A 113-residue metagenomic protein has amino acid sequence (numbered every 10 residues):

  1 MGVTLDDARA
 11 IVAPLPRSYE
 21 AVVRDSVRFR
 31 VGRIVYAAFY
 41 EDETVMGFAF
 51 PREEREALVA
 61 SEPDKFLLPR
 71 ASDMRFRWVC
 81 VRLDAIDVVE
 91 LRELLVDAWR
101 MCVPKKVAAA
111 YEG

Functional and structural regions predicted by a protein language model:
M1-G113: Charge-dense, helix-prone N-terminal extensions
